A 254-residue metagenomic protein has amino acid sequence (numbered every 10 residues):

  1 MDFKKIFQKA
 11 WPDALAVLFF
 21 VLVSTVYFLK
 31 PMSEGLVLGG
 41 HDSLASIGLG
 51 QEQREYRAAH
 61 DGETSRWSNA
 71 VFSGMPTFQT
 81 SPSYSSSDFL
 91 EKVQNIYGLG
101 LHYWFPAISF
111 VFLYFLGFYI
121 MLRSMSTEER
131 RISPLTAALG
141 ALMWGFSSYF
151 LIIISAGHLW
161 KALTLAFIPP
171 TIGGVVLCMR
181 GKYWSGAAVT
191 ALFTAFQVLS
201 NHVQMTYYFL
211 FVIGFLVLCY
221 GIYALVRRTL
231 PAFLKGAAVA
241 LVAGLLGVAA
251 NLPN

Functional and structural regions predicted by a protein language model:
M1-K30, K235-G244: Start-transfer (signal-anchor) and selected internal transmembrane alpha helices of multi-pass inner/ER membrane
M1-W11, D42-A45, L49, A58 (+1 more regions): Transmembrane signal-anchor hairpin modules in multi-pass inner-membrane enzymes, especially those that act on
K4-K9, Q51-Q53, L116-S124: Short alpha-helical segments and helix-capping/turn motifs at coil-helix boundaries
K9, E129-R130, R180-Y183, A232-F233: Helix-boundary and loop/linker segments of multi-pass membrane transporters
W11-L15, G98-P106, I132-G140, G186: Membrane-interface starts of transmembrane alpha-helices
S24-F118, L142-L165, P169: Membrane-interface coil-to-helix junctions
F28, M32-G39, T127, G181 (+2 more regions): Transmembrane helix-loop junctions in multipass membrane proteins, especially transporters and channels
L113-S124, S133-L225, G236-N254: Membrane-embedded helix bundles of polyisoprenyl
